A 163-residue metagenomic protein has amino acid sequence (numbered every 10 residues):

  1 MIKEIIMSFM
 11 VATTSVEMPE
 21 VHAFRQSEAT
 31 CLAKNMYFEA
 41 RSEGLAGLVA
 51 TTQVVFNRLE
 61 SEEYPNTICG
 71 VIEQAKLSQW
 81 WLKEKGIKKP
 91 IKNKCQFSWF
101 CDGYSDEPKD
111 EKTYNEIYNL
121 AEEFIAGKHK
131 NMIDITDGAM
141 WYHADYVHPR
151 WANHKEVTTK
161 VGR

Functional and structural regions predicted by a protein language model:
M1-S8: Sec-dependent signal peptide recognition, specifically the positively charged N-region followed immediately by
F9-R163: Bacterial extracytoplasmic/cell-wall-associated proteins, especially those involved in peptidoglycan
